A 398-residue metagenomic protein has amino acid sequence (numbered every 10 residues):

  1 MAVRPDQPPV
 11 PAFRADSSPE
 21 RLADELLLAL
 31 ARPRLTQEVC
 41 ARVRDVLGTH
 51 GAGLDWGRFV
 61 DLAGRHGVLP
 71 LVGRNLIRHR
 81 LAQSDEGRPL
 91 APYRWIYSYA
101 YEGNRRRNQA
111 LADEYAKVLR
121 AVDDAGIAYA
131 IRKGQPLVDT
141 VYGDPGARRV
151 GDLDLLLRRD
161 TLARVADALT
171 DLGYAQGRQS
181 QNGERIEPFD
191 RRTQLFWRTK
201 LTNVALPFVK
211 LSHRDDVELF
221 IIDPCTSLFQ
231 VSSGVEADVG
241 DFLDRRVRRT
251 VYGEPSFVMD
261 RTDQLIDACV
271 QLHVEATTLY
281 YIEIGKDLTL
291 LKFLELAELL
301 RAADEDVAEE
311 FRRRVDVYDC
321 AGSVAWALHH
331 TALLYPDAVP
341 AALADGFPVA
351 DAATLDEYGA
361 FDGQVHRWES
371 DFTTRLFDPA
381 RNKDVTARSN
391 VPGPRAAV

Functional and structural regions predicted by a protein language model:
A2-G151, L157-V398: Conserved NTP-donor binding/palm subdomain of two-metal-ion nucleotidyltransferases/polymerases, i.e., the charged
